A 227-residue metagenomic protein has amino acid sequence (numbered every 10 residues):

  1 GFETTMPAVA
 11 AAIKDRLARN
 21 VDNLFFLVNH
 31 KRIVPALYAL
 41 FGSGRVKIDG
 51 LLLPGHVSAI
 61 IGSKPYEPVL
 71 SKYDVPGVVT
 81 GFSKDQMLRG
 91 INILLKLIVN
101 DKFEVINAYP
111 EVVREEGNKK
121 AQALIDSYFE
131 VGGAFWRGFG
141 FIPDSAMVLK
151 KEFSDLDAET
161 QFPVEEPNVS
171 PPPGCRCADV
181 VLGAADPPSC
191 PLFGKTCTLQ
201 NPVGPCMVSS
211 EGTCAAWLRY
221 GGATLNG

Functional and structural regions predicted by a protein language model:
F2-P65: Phosphate/pyrophosphate-binding betaalpha-module
P7-D15, A36-A39, P68, K72 (+2 more regions): Alpha-helical scaffold segments in soluble metabolic enzymes
R16-V21, L40-G50, P68-K72, P167-V169 (+3 more regions): Solvent-exposed alpha-helices and their adjacent loops that cap or buttress functional pockets in soluble metabolic
F25, V46-R114: A conserved active-site cap/scaffold subdomain adjacent to cofactor or substrate pockets
L88-D179: Internal helical hairpin/lid segments
E165-A223: Cysteine-cluster motifs in flexible loop/terminal segments that predominantly coordinate metals
N226-G227: SAM-dependent transferase fold signal centered on methyltransferase-like domains, encompassing both Class I
